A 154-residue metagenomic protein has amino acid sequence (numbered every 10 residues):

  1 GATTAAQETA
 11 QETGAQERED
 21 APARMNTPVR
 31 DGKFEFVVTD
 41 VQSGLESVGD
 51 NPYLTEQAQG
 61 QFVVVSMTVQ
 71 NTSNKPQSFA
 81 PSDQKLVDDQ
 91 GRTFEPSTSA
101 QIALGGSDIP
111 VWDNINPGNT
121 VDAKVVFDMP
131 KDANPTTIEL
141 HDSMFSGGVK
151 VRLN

Functional and structural regions predicted by a protein language model:
G1-V64, T68-N154: Conserved functional micro-motifs across diverse proteins
